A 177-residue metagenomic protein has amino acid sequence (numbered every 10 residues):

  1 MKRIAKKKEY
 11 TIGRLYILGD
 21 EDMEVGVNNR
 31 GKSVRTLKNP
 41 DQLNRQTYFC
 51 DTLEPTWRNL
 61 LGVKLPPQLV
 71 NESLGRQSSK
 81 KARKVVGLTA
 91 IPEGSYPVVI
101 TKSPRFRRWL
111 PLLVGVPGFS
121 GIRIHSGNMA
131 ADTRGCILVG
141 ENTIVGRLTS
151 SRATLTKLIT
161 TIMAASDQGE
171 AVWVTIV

Functional and structural regions predicted by a protein language model:
M1-V172: Cell wall/extracellular polymer interaction/catalysis modules
W173-V177: Low-complexity intrinsically disordered segments
